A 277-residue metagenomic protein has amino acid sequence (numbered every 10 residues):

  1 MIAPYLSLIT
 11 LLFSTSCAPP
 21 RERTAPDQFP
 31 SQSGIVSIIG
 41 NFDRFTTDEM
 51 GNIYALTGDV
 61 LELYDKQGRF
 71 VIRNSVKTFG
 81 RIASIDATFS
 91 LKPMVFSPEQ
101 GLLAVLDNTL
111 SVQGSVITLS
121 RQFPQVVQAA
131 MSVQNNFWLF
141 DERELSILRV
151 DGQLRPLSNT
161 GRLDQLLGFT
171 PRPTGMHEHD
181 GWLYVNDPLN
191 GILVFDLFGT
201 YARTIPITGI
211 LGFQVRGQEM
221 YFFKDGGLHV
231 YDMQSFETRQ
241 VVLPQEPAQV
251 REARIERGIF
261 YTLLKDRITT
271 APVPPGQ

Functional and structural regions predicted by a protein language model:
E22-N41, K66-R69: A short helix->beta-strand "capping" segment at the edge of beta-propeller domains
I35-G40, N74-T78, I117-Q122, T160-G168 (+2 more regions): Surface loop/turn motifs at the tips and blade-to-blade linkers of beta-strand repeat domains
V36-D59: Beta-strand-rich domains and repeat architectures in extracellular enzymes and scaffolds, especially beta-propellers
G40-T46, F79-I85, F123-A130, F169-G175 (+2 more regions): Repeated scaffold domains used in trafficking and secretory/extracellular systems, primarily beta-propellers
M50-G51, S90-L91, Q134-N135, D180-G181 (+2 more regions): Short coil/turn segments that connect the beta-strands within blades of beta-propeller domains
A55-T57, P93-E99, L139-R143, Y184-P188 (+2 more regions): Conserved beta-strand positions in repeat-built beta-propeller and related beta-rich domains
D65-R69, D107-S111, D151-Q153, D196-T200 (+2 more regions): Short loop/turn segments that connect beta-strands within beta-propeller blades
R251-Q277: Blade-level signature of beta-propeller repeat domains, shared across WD40, Kelch, NHL, RCC1 and BNR/Asp-box propellers
